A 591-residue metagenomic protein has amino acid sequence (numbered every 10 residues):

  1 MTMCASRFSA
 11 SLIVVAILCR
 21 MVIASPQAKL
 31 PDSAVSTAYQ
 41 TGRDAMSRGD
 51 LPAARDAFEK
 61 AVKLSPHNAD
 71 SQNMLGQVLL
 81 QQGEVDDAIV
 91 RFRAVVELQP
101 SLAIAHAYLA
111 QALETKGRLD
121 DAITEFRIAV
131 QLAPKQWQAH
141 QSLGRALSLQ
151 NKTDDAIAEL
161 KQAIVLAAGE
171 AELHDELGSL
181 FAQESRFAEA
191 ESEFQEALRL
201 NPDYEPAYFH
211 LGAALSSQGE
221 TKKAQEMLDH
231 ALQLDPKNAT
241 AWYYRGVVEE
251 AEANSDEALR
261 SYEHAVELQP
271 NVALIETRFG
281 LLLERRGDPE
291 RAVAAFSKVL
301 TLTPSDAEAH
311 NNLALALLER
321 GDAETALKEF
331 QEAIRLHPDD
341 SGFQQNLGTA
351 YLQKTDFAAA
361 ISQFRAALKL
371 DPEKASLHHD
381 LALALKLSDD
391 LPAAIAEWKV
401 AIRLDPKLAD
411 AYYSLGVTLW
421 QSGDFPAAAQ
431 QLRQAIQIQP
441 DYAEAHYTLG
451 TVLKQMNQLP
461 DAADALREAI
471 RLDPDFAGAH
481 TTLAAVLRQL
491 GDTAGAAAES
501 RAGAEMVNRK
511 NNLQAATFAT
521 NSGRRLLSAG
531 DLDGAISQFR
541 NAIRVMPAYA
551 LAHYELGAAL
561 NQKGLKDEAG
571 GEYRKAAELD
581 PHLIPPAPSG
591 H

Functional and structural regions predicted by a protein language model:
S11-R20: Bacterial N-terminal signal peptides
S25-T37, A504-F518: TPR-adjacent "capping" and linker segments in tetratricopeptide-repeat scaffold/adaptor proteins
V35, A69-D70, A103-I104, W137-Q138 (+14 more regions): Helix-start (N-cap) detector for alpha-helical repeat units in TPR-like alpha-solenoids, especially tetratricopeptide
S47-K60, Q81-A94, I104, T115-I128 (+13 more regions): Structural signature of tandem alpha-helical TPR/SEL1-like repeats, specifically the intra-repeat loop/turn
L64, L98, L132, L166 (+12 more regions): Structural marker of alpha-solenoid helical repeat scaffolds
M74, Y108, S142, E176 (+12 more regions): Canonical tetratricopeptide repeat
Q77, V417-W420, N511-S528: Alpha-helical adaptor scaffolds
